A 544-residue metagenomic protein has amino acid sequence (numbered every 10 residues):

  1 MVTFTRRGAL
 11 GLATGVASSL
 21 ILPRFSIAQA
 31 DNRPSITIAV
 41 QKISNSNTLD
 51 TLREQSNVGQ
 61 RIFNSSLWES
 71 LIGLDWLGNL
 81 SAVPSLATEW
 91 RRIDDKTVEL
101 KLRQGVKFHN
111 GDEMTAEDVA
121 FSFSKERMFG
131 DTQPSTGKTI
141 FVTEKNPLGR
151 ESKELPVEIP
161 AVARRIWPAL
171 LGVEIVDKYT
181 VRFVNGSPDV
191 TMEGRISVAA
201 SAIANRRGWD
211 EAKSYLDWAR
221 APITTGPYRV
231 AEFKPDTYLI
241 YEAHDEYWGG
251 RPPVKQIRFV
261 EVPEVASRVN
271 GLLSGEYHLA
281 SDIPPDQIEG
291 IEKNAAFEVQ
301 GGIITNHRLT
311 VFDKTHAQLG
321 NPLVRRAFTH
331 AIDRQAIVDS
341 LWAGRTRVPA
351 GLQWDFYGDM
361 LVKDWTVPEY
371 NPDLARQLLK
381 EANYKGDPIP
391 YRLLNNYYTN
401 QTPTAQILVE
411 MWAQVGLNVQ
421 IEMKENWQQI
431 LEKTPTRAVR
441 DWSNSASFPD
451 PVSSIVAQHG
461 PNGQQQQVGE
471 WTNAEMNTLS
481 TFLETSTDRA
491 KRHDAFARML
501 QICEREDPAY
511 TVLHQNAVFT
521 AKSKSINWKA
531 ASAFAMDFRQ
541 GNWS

Functional and structural regions predicted by a protein language model:
A39-D94, S124, A221-T224: N-terminal lobe/hinge region of extracytoplasmic solute-binding protein
T88-E144, R182, R268-G271, Q318-G320: Aromatic- and charge-enriched surface segment that lines or borders ligand/interaction sites
R91, S135-R207: Surface-exposed binding/hinge segments that line and control ligand-binding clefts or catalytic entry sites
E193-I196, G290, Q300, T315 (+3 more regions): Periplasmic-binding protein-like
K213-A219, H244-G290, G301, N418: Ligand-site clamp/hinge motif
L323-R326, V338, Q414, N418-Q429 (+2 more regions): Extracytoplasmic/peripheral linker and loop segments enriched in polar/acidic and small residues with frequent Thr/Pro
T346-E381, N395-P403: Structural transition elements
K522-S544: Long beta-strand-rich cores associated with HINT superfamily self-processing modules
